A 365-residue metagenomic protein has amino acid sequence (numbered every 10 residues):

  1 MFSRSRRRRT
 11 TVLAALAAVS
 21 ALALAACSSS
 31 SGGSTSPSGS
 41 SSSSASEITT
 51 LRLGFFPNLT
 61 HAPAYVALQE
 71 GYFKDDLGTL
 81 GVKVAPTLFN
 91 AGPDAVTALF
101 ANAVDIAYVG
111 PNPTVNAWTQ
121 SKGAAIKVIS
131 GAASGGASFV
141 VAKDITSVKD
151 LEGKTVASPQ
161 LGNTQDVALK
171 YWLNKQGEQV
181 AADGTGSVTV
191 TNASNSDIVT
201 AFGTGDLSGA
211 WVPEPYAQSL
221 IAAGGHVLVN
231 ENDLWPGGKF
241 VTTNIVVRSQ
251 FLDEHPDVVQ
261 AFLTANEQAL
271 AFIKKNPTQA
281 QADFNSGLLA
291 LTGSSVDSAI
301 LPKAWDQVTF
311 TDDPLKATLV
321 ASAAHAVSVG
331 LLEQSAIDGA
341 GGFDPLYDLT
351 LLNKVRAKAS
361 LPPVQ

Functional and structural regions predicted by a protein language model:
F2-L16: Bacterial N-terminal signal peptides that target proteins for export
A21-A26: C-terminal motif of bacterial Sec signal peptides marking the signal peptidase cleavage site
S28-S31: Bacterial signal peptide processing site
T35, S43-N192, S208-W211: Short, glycine-/small- and polar/acidic-enriched structural segments that line small-molecule recognition paths
K74-G81, A181, D233-G237, D306-L315: Short, solvent-exposed loop/beta-turn-alpha elements that line the ligand-binding surface or hinge of extracytoplasmic
G184-S187, D197-L289: Pocket-lining segment of extracytoplasmic ligand-binding domains
D253-Q334: Secondary-structure end/capping motifs
A324-Q365: Conserved C-terminal helix/tail region of periplasmic/extracytoplasmic solute-binding proteins
